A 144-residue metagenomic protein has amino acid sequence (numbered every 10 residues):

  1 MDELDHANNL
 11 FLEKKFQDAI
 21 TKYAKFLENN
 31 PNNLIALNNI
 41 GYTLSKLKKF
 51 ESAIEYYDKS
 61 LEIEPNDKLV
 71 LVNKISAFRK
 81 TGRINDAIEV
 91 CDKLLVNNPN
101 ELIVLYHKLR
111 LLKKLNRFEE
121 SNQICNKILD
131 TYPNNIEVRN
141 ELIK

Functional and structural regions predicted by a protein language model:
M1-N29, I35, K46: Alpha-helical segment of the N-proximal tetratricopeptide repeat
